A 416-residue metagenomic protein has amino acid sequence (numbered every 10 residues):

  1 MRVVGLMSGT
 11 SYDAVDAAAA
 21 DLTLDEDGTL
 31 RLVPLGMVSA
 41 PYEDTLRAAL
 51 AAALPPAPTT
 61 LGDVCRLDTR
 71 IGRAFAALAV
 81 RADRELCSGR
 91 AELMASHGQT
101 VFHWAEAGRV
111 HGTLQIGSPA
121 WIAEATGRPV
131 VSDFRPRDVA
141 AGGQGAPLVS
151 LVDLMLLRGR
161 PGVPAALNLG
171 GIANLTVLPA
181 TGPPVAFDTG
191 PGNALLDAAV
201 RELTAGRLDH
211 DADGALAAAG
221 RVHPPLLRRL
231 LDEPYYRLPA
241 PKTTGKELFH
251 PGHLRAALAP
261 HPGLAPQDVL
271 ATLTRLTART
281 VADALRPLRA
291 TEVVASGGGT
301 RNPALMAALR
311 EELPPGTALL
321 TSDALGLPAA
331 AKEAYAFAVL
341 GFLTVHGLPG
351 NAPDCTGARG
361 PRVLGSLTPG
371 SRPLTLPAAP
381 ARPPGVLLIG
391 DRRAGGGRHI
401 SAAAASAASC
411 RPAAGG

Functional and structural regions predicted by a protein language model:
M1-V33, P164-P179: Gly/Thr-rich phosphate-binding beta-strand-loop-beta motif of the actin/hexokinase/Hsp70
R2-V3, A105-T113, A120, E124 (+1 more regions): Phosphate-binding/catalytic loop of phosphoryl-transfer enzymes
S8, D13-A14, A19-L24, A198 (+1 more regions): Catalytic phosphate/nucleotide-handling subdomain of diverse soluble enzymes
A14-P34, S39-Y42, V185-A278, A282 (+4 more regions): Conserved ATP-utilizing enzyme core subdomain
L30-R70: Conserved non-catalytic scaffold segment of RNase H-like nuclease domains
A57-G117: Short beta-strand-loop/turn "lid" adjacent to the catalytic site in phosphate-handling enzymes
S88-R90, R160-G162, P287-T291: Short helix-loop-beta connector
L325-L327, A338-G416: Structural signal for terminal/edge beta-strands and the immediately following C-terminal loop/tail that closes
